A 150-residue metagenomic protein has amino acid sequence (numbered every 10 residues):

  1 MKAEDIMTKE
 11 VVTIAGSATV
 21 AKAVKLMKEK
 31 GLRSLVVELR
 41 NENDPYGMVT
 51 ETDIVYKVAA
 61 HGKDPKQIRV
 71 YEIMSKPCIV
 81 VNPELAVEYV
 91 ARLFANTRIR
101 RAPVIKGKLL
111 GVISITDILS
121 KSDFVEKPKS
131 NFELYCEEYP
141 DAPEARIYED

Functional and structural regions predicted by a protein language model:
M1-K9, T50-I79, A86-A95, V112-D150: Tandem CBS (Bateman) regulatory domains
I14-L32, E38-L39, V80-R98, I105: The conserved cystathionine-beta-synthase
I14-V20, G31-S34, V49-K57, K121: Phosphate-binding glycine-rich loops and adjacent basic patches that engage nucleotide phosphates, nucleic-acid
M27, L35-D53, F94, A102-D117: A glycine-centered beta-loop-beta connector
